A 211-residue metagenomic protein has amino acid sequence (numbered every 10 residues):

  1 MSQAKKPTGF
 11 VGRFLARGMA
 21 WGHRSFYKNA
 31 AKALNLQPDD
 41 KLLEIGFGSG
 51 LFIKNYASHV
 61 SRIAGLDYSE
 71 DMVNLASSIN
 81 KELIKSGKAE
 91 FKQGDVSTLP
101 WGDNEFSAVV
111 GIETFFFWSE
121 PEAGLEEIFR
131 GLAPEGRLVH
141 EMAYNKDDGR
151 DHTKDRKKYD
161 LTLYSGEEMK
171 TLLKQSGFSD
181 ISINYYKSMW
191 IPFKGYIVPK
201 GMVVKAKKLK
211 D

Functional and structural regions predicted by a protein language model:
W21-D40: Conserved alpha-helix/loop element of class I SAM-dependent methyltransferases that forms part of the SAM/SAH-binding
L43-T98: Class I SAM-dependent methyltransferase SAM/SAH-binding core
S97-A108: A short acidic, Gly/Pro-enriched loop at the edge of an enzyme's catalytic core that lines a small-molecule cofactor
A108-E120: A short SAM/SAH-binding and catalytic strip from SAM-dependent methyltransferases
E122-P134: A short glycine-rich, Lys/Arg-flanked "PGG" loop and its adjoining helix->strand segment in the class I
G136-M142: Conserved beta-strand signature within the Rossmann-like core of class I S-adenosyl-L-methionine
A143-D160: Short, glycine-/aromatic-enriched active-site segment of Class I SAM-dependent methyltransferases
L161-G177: Short alpha-helix
